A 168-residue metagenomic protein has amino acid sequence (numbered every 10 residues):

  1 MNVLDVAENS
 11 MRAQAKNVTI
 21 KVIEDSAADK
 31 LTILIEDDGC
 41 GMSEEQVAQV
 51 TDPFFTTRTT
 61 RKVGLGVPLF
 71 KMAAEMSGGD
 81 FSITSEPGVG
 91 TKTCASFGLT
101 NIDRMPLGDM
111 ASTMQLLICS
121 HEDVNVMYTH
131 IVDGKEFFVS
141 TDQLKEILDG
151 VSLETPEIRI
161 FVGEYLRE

Functional and structural regions predicted by a protein language model:
M1-V22, A73: Conserved ATP-binding N-box helix of the HATPase_c
I23-I33: Short beta-strand-loop-beta element adjacent to the nucleotide/active-site pocket used for signaling
D37: Acidic ATP/Mg2+-coordinating residue in the GHKL
M42-P53: Short conserved segment of the HATPase_c
L69-G79: Conserved glycine-/histidine-rich ATP-lid loop and adjacent helix of the Bergerat-fold HATPase_c
I83-P87: A short beta-strand-to-loop motif within the catalytic HATPase_c
V89-T91: Glycine-rich GHKL/ HATPase_c ATP-binding element in histidine kinases
L99-E168: N-terminal assembly/transducer modules of large multi-domain enzymes, emphasizing dimerization/partner-binding
